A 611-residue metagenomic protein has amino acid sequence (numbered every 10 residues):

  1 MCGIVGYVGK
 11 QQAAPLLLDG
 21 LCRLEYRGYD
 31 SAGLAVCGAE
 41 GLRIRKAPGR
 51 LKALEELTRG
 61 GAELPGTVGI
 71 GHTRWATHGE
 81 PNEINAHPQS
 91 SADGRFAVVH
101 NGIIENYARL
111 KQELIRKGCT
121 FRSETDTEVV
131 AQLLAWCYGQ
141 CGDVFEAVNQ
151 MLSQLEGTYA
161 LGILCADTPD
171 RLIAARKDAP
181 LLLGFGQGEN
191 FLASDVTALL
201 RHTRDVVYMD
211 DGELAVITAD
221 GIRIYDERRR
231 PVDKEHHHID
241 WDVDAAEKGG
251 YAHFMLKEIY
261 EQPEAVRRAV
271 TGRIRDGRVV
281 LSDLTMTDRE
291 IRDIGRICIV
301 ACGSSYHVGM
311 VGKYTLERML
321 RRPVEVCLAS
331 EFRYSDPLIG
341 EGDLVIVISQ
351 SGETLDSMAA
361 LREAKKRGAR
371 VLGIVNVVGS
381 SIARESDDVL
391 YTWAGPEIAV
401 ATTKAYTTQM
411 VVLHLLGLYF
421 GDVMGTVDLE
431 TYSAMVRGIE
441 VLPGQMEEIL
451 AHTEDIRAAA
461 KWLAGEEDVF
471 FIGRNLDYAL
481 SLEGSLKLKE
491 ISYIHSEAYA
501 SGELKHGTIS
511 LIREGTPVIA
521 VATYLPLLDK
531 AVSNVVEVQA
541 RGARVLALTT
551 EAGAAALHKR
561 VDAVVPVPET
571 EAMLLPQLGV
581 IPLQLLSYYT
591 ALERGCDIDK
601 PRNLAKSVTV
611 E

Functional and structural regions predicted by a protein language model:
M1-H253, E264-C298, Y334, L429 (+4 more regions): Conserved short alpha-helical segments that host acidic/polar catalytic motifs at enzyme active sites
Y7-K10, H100, T120, C137-C141 (+16 more regions): Hydrophobic alpha-helical scaffolding
T67, G71-I84, R275-R289, G312-I348 (+2 more regions): Glycine-rich oxoanion-binding loops at beta->alpha junctions
P88-S90, L164, I173-A174, V206-V207 (+12 more regions): Replace "in large, NTP-powered and nucleic-acid-processing enzymes" with "in large, NTP-powered factors and other
R229, R544, T570-E611: Generic C-terminus detector
Q262-V266, V270-C298, D388-P517, A591-E611: Active-site phosphate/pyrophosphate-binding segments
R292-A434, G438-V441, V521-P526, K530-V565 (+1 more regions): Glycine-rich phosphate-binding loops that contact phosphosugars or nucleotide phosphates
